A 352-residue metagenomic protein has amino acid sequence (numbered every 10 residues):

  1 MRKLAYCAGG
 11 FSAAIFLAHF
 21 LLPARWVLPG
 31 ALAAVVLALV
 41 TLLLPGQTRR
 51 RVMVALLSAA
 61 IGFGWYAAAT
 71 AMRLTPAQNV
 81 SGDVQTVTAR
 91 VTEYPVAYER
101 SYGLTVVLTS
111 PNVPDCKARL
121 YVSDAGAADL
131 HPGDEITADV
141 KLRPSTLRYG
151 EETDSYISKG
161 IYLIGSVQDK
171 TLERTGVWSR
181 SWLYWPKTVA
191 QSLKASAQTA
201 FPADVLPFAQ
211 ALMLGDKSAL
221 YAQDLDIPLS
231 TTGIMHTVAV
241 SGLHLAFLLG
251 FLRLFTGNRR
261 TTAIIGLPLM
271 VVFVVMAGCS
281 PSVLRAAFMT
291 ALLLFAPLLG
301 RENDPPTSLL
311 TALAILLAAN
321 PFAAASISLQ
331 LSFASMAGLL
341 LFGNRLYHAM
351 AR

Functional and structural regions predicted by a protein language model:
M1-Q78: N-terminal leader/targeting segments
R2, Y6, A14, G165 (+1 more regions): Hydrophobic alpha-helical transmembrane segments in multi-pass membrane proteins
L4, A8, A24, R50-V54 (+9 more regions): Generic hydrophobic-segment detector
W26-V27, R100, L206, I264 (+1 more regions): Secondary-structure boundary/capping residues
V54-I61, Q78-V87, Y102-L108, L293-L299 (+2 more regions): Juxtamembrane/interfacial segments around transmembrane helices
A60-H236: Membrane-interface helix/helix-cap signal primarily in integral membrane proteins
